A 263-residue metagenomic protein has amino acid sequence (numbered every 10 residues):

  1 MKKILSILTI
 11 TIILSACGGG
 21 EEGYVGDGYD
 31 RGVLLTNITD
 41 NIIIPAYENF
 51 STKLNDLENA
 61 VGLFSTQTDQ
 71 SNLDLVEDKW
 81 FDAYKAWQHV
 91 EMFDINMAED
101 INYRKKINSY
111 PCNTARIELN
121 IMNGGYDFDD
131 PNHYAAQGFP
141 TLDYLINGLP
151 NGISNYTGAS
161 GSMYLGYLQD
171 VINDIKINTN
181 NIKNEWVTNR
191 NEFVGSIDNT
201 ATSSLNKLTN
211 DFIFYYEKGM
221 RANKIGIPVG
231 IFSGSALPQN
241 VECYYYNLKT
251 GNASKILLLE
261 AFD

Functional and structural regions predicted by a protein language model:
K2-L8: Sec-dependent signal peptide recognition, specifically the positively charged N-region followed immediately by
L8-T9, W80: A ubiquitous, low-specificity "background" feature that marks scattered single residues across proteins without
T9-T11, Y134: A generic structural signal for short, solvent-exposed coil/turn residues that cap or connect secondary-structure
I13-A16: C-terminal motif of bacterial Sec signal peptides marking the signal peptidase cleavage site
G18-E22: Bacterial signal peptide processing site
G23-D263: Mature extracytoplasmic or organellar-lumen-exposed domains after removal of signal/transit peptides
